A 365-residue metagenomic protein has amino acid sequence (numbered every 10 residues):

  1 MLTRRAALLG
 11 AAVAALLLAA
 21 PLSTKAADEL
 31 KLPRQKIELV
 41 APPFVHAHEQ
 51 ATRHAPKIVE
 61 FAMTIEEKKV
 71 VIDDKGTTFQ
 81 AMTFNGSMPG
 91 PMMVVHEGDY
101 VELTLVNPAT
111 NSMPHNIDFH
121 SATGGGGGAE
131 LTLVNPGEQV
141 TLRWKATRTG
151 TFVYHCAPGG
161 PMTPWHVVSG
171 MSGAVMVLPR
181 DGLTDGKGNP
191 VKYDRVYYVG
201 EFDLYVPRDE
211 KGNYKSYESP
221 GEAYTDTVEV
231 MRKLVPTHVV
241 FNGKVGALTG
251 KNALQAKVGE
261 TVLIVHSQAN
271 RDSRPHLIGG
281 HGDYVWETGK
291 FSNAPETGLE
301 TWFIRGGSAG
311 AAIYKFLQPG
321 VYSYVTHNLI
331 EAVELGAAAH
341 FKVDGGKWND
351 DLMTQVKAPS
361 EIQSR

Functional and structural regions predicted by a protein language model:
M1-G10: N-terminal secretory signal peptides and thylakoid transit peptides that target proteins across membranes
L2, L17, L22-R365: Copper-binding active sites and cupredoxin-like electron-transfer domains, recognizing His/Cys-rich ligand loops
G10-L18: Sec-dependent N-terminal signal peptides
